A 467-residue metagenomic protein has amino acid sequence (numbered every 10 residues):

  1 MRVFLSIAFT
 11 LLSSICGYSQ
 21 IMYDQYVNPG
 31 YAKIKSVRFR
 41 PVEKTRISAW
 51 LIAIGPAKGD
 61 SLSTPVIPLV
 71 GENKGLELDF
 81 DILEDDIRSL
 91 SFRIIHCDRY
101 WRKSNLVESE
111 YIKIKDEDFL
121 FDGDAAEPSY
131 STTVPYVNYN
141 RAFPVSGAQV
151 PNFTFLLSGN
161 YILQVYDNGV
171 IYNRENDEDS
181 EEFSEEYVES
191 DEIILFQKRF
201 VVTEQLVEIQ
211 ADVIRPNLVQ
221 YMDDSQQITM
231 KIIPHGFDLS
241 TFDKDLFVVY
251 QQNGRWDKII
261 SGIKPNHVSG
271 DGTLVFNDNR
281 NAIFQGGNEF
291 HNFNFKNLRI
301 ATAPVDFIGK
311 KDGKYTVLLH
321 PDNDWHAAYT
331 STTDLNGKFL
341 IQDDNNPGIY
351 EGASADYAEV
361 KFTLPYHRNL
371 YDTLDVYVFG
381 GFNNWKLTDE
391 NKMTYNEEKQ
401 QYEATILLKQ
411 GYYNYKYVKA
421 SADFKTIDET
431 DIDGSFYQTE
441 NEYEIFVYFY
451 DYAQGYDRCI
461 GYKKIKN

Functional and structural regions predicted by a protein language model:
M1-M22: Bacterial Sec-dependent N-terminal signal peptides
M22-I34, S190-D223, F436-I460: Low-complexity, Pro/Ser/Thr- and charge-rich linker/hinge segments at domain boundaries
K33, R38-D98, Q220-P234, P347-T363: Contiguous beta-strand segments within globular domains
R99-W101, D167-E178, I193, I300 (+1 more regions): Short acidic/polar inter-strand loop motif in beta-rich domains
K115-F143, D257-I263, V268, E359-Q410 (+1 more regions): Aromatic-rich carbohydrate-binding modules that target alpha-glucans
T133-N168: Ligand-binding face of N-terminal immunoglobulin V-set domains in extracellular IgSF glycoproteins
F237-T330: Long, internal scaffold/assembly segments composed of regular secondary structure
L318-D372, G455-N467: Basic K/R-rich, polyanion-interacting modules in nucleoproteins and related proteins
